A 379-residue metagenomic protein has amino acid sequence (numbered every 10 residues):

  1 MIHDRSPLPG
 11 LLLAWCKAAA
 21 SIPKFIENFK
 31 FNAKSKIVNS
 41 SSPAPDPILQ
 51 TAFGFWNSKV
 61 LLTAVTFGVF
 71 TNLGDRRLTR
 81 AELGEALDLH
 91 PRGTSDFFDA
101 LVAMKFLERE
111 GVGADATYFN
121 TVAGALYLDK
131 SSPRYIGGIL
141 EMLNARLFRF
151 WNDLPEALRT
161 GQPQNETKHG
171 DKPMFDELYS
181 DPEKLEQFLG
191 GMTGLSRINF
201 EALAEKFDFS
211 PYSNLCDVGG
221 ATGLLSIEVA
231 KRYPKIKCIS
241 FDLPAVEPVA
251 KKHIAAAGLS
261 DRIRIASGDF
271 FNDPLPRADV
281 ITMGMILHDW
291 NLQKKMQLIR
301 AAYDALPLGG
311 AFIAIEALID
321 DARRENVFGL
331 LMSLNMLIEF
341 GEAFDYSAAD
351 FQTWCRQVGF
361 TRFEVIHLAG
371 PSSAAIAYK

Functional and structural regions predicted by a protein language model:
M1-R5, K17: Intrinsic disorder/low-complexity segments
W15-I22, I26-F29, A33, V38-R109 (+1 more regions): Alpha-helical subdomain
A44-R77, E82-A86, R92-S213: Conserved Class I S-adenosyl-L-methionine-dependent methyltransferase catalytic core
